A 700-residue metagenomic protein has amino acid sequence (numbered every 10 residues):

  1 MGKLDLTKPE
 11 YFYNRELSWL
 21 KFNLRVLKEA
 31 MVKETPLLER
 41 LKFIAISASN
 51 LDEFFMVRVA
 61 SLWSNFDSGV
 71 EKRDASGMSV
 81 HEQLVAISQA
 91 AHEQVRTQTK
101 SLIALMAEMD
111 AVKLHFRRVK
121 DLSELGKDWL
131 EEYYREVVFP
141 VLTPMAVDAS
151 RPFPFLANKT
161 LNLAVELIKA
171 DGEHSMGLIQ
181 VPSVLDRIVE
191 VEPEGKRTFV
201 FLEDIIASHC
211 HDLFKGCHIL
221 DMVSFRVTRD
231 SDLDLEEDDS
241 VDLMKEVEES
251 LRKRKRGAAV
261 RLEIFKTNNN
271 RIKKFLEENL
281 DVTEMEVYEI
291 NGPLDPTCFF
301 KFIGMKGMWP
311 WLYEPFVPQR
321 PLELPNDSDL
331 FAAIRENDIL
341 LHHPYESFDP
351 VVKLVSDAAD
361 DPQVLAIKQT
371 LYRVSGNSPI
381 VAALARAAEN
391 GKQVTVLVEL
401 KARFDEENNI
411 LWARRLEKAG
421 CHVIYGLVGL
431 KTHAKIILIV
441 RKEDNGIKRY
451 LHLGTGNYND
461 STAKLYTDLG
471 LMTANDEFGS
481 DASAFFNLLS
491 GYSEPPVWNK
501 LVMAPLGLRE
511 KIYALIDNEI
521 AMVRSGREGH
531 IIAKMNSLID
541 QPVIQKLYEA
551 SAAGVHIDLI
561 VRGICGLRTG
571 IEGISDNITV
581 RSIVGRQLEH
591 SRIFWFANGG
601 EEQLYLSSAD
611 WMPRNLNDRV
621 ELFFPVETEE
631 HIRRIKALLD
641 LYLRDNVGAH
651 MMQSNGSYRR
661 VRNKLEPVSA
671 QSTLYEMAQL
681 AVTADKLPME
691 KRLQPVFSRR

Functional and structural regions predicted by a protein language model:
M1-I531, E549-A553, C565-R700: N-terminal localization/anchoring segments of enzymes in phospholipid and broader phosphate metabolism
N536: Cofactor-pocket helix-loop regions in the catalytic cores of large enzyme subunits
Q541-I544, Y548: Glycine/threonine-rich ATP-lid/beta-loop region of ATP-binding domains
H556-I560: Hydrophobic alpha/beta core scaffold segments
